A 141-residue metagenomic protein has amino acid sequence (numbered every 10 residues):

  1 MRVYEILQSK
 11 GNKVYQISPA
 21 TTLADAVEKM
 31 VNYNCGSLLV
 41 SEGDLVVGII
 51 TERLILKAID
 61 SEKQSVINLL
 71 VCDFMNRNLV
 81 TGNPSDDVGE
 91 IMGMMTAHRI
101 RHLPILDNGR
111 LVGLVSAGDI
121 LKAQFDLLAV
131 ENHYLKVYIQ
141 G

Functional and structural regions predicted by a protein language model:
M1-N12, T51-V80, D87-T96, A117-G141: Tandem CBS (Bateman) regulatory domains
M1-R2, M30-S41, L70-N83, L106-D107: Charged, low-complexity, helix/coiled-coil-prone segments
M1-V47: A positional/architectural concept
I17-N34, T81-R99, L106: The conserved cystathionine-beta-synthase
M30-Y33, L38-L54, M95, L103-G118: A glycine-centered beta-loop-beta connector
